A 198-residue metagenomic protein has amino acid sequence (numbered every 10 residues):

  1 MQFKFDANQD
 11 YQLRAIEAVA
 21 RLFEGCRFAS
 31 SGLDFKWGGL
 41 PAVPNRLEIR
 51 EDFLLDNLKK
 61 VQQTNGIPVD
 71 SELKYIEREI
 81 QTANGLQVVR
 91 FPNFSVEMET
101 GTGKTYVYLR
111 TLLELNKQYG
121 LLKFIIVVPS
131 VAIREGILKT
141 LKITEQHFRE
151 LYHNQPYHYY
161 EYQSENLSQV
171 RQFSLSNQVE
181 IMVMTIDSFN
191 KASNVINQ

Functional and structural regions predicted by a protein language model:
M1-Q198: RecA-like P-loop NTPase motor core of helicase/translocase proteins
